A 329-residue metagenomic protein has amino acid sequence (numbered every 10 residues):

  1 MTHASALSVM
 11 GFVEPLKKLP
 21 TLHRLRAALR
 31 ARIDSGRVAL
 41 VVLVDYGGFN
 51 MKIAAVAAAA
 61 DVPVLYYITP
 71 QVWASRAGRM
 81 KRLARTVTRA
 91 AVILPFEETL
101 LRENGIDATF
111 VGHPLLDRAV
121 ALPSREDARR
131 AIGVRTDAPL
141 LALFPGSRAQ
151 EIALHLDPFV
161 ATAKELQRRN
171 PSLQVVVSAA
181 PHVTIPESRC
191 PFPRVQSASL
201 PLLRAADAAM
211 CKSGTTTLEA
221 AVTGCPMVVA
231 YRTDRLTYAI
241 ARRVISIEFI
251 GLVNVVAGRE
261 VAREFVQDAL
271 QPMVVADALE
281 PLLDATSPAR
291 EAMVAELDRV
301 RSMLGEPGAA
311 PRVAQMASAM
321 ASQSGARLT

Functional and structural regions predicted by a protein language model:
M1-T329: Nucleotide-activated sugar donor-binding and catalytic core shared by glycosyltransferases and related lipid-linked
